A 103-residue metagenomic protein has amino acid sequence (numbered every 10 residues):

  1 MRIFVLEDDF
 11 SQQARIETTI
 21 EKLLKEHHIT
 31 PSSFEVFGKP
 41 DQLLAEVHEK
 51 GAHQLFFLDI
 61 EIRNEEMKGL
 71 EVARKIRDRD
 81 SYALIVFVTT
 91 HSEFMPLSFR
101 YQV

Functional and structural regions predicted by a protein language model:
M1-F4, E17: Non-catalytic signal-transmission and effector/linker regions of two-component phosphorelay proteins
F4, E35, V86: Conserved beta-strand positions in the Rossmann-like core of class I SAM-dependent methyltransferases
E7: Conserved acidic carboxylate
F10-E17, M95: Charged phosphotransfer/docking patches of two-component systems
A14-T18, S32-L55: Acidic, metal-coordinating helix/loop segments flanking the phosphotransfer/catalytic sites of two-component signaling
E21-K25, R77: A general structural signal for alpha-helical elements within enzymatic catalytic domains
L24-F34, Y82-A83: A generic structural motif
H53-V103: CheY-like receiver
